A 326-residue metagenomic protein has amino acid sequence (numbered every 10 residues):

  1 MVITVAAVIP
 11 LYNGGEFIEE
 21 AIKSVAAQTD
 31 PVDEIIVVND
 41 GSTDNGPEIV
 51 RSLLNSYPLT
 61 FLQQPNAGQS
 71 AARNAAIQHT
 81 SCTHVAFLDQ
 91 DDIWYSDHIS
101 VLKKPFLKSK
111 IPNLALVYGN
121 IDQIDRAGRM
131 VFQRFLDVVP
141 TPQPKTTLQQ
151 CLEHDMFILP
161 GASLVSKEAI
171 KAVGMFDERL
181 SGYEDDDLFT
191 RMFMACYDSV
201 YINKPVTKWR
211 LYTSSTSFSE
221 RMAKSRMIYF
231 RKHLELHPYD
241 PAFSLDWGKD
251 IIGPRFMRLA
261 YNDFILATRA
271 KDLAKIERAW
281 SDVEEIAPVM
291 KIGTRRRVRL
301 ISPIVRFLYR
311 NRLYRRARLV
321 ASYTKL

Functional and structural regions predicted by a protein language model:
M1-S225: Nucleotide-sugar donor-binding/catalytic module of glycosyltransferases that assemble extracellular/cell-envelope
N55, K110-P112, P238, S281 (+1 more regions): Proline-centered flexible-loop/turn and helix-kink motifs
L102, G128, F132, D155-V165 (+6 more regions): Noncatalytic linker/hinge segments flanking ATPase motor cores
V117-G119, F243-G248, G293-V298: Short, flexible loop/turn segments with low-complexity composition
P205-T213, S217-S244, R269-I286: Catalytic core of nucleotide-sugar-dependent glycosyltransferases
S225-P254, V289-M290, R306-L326: C-terminal, non-catalytic tails of nucleotide-sugar-dependent glycosyltransferases
D250-L266: Amphipathic alpha-helical repeat scaffolds of TPR domains
L266-L326: Membrane-interface aromatic/basic loop that binds lipid-linked glycans or pyrophosphate carriers, typified by
